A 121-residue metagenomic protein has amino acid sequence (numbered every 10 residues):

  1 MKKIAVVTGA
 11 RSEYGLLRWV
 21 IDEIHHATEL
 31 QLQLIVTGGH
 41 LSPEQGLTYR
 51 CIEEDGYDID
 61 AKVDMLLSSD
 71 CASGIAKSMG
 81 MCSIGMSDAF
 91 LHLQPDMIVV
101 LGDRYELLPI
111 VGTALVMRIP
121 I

Functional and structural regions predicted by a protein language model:
K2: Nucleotide donor/acceptor-binding cores
A5-T8, Y14-H25, M65-I121: Active-site and donor-binding regions of nucleotide-sugar-utilizing enzymes
E13-L16, S42-E44: Short N-terminal binding/cap micro-motifs at the start of the first secondary-structure element
L32-I75, G85: Conserved nucleotide-sugar phosphate-binding/catalytic loop shared by glycosyltransferases and other
